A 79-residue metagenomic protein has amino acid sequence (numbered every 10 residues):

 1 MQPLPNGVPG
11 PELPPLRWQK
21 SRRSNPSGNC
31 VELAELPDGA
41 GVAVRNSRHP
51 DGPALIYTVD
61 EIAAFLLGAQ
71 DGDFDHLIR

Functional and structural regions predicted by a protein language model:
M1-V31: N-terminal first-folded block
P5-R17, S47, D51-P53, Q70-I78: Post-signal peptide N-terminal regions of Sec-secreted extracellular proteins
S21-D60, A64, R79: A short, structured beta-strand/loop element
